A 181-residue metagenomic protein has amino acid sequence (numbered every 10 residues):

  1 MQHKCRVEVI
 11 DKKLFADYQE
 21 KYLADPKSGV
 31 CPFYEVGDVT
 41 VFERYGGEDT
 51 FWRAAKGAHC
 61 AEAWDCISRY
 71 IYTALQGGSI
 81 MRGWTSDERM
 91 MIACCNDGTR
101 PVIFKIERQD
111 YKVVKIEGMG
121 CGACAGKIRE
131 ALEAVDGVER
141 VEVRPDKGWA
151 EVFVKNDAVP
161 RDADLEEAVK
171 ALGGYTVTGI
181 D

Functional and structural regions predicted by a protein language model:
M1-V7, D110-K112: Short structural boundary motif marking the start of a folded domain
K4-K21: Short, basic/aromatic beta-hairpin or loop at an interaction surface
V9-D11, R44, R108: Short, structured patches in soluble enzyme cores that scaffold and shape functional sites
L14, R44-F51: Short, charged beta-turn/beta-strand-edge "cap" motif at the junction between a beta-strand and an adjacent loop
K21-G47: Short, flexible N-terminal segments of the mature chain
G37, K56-S68, L75: Short, conserved turn/kink motifs that form compact alpha/beta structural patches or helix kinks used as
D65-Q109: Short, compact, well-ordered microdomains
D110-D181: Flexible metal-binding regulatory segments at protein termini and peripheral loops
